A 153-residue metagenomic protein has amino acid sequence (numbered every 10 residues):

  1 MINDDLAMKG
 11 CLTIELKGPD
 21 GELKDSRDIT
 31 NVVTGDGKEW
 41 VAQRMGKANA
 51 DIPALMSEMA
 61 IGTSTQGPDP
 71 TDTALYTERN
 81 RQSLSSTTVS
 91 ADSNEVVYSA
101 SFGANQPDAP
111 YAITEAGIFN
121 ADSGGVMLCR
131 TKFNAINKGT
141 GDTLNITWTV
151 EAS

Functional and structural regions predicted by a protein language model:
M1-T114, A121-S153: Small cysteine-rich, disulfide-bonded extracellular modules of the LU/uPAR three-finger superfamily and closely related
